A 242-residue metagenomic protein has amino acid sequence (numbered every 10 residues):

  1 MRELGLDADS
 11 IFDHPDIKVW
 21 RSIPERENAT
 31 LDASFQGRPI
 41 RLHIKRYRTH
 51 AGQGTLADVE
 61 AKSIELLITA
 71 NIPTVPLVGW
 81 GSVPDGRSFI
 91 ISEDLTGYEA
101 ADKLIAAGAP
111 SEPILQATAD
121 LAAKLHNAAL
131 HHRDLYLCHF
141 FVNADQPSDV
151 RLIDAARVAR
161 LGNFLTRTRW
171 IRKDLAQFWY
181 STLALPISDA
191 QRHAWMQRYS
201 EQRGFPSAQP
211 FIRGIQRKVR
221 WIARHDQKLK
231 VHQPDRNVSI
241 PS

Functional and structural regions predicted by a protein language model:
L4-E99, A117-A128, H132, S242: Conserved ATP-binding subdomain of kinase catalytic cores across diverse folds
F89-D94, S148-D154: A short beta-strand motif that forms the metal-chelation/ATP-contact edge of phosphoryl-transfer active sites
T96, L137, R157: Short, glycine/acidic-enriched loop or turn micro-motifs at the edges of active sites
A100-A109: AlphaC helix of the protein kinase catalytic domain
S111-L115: Short alpha-helical scaffold element within the canonical Hanks-type protein kinase domain
L135-V142: Hydrophobic residue at the +6 position relative to the catalytic HRD Asp in the kinase catalytic loop
R151-L229: C-lobe/activation-segment region of protein kinase-like
I222-S242: ATP/Mg2+ or Mg2+-diphosphate-binding catalytic cores that bind nucleotide phosphates or diphosphates via glycine-rich
